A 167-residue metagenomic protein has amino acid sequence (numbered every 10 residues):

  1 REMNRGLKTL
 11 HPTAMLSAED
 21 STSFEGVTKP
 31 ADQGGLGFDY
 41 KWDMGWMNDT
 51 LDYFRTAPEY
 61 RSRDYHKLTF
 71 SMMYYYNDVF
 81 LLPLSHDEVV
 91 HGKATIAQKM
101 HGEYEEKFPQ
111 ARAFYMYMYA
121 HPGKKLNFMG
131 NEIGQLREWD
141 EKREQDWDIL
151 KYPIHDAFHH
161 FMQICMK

Functional and structural regions predicted by a protein language model:
R1-E144, I149, F161, C165: Conserved alpha/beta catalytic core and glycan-binding cleft of carbohydrate-active enzymes
P153-A157: Contiguous C-terminal substrate-recognition/catalytic subdomains in enzyme active sites
